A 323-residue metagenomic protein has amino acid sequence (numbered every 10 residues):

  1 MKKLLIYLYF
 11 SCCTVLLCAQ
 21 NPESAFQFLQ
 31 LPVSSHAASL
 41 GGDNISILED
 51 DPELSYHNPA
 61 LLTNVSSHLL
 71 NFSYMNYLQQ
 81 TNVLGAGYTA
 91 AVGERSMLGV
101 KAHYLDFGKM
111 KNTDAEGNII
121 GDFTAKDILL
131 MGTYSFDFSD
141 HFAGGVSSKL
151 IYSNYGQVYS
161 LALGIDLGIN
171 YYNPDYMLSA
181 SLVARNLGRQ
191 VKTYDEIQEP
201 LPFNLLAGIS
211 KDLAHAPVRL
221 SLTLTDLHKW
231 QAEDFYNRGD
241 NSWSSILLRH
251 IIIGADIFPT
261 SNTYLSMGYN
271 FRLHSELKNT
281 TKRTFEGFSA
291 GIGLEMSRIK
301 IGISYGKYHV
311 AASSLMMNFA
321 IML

Functional and structural regions predicted by a protein language model:
M1-E23, A255, L323: Bacterial Sec-dependent N-terminal signal peptides
Q20-L323: Subset of outer-membrane beta-barrel
